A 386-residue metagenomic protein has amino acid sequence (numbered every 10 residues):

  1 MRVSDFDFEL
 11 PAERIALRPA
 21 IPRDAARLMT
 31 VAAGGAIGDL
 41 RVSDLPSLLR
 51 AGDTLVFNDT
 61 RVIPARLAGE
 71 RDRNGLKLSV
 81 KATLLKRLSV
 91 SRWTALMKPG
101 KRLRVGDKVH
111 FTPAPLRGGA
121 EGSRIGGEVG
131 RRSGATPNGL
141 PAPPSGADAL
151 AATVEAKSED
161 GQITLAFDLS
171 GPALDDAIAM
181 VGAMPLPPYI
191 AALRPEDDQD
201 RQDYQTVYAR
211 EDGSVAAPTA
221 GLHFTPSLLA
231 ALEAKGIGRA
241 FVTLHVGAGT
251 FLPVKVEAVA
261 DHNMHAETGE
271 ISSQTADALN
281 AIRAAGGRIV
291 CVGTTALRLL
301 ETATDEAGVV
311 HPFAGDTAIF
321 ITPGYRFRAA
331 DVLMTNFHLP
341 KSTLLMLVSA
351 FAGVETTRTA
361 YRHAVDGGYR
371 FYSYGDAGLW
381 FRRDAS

Functional and structural regions predicted by a protein language model:
M1-P113, N138, A147-S386: Surface-exposed, charge/polar-rich loops and edge strands
P113-D148: Intrinsic disorder/low-complexity segments
